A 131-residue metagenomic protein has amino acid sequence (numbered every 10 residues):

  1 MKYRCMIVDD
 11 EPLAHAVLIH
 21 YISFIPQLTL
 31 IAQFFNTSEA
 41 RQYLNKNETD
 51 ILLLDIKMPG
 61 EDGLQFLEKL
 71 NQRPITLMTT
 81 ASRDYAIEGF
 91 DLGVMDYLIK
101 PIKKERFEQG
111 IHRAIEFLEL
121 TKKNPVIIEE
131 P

Functional and structural regions predicted by a protein language model:
M1-R4: Non-catalytic signal-transmission and effector/linker regions of two-component phosphorelay proteins
E11-A32: Two-component/phosphorelay signaling modules centered on CheY-like receiver
L13, T37-N124: CheY-like receiver
H20, N124-P125: Intrinsically disordered, low-complexity regions
I128-P131: C-terminal output/effector regions of signal-responsive regulators
